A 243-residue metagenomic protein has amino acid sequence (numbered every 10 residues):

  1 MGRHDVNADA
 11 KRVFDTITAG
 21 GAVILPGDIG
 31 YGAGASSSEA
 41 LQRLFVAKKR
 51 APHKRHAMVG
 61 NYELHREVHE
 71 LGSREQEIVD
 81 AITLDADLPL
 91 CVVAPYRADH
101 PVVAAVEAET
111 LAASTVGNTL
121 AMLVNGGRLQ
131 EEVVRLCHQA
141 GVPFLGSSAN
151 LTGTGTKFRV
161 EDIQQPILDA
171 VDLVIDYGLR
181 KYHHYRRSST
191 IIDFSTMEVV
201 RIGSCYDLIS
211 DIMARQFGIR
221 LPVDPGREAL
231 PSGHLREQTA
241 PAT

Functional and structural regions predicted by a protein language model:
M1-T243: Active-site-adjacent structural elements in enzyme catalytic cores
